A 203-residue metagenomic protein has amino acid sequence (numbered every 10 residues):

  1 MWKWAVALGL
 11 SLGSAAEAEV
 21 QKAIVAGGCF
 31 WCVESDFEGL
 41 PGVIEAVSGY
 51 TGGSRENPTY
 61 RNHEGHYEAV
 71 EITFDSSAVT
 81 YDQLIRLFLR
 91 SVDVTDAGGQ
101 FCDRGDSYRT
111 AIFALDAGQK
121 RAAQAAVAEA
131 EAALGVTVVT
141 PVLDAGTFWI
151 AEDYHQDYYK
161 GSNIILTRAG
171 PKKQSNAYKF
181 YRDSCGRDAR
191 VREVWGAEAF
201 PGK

Functional and structural regions predicted by a protein language model:
W2-G13: Bacterial N-terminal signal peptides
E17-K203: Flexible coil/turn and secondary-structure edge motifs
